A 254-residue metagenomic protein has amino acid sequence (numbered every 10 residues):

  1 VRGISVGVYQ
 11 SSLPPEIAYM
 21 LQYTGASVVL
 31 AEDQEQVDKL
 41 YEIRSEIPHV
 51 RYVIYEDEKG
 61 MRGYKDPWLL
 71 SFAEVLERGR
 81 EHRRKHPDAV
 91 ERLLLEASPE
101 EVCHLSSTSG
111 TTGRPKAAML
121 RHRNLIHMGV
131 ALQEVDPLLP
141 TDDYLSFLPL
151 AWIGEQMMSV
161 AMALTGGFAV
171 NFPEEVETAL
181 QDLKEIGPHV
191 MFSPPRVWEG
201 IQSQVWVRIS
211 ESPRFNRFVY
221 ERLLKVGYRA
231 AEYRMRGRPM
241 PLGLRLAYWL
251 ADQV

Functional and structural regions predicted by a protein language model:
G3-R78: Structural core segment of the AMP-binding/adenylate-forming
S5, V28, Y144, V170-N171: A short hydrophobic/small-residue beta-strand
A18, E91-L94, L180: Short hydrophobic/charged patches on amphipathic alpha-helices used for structural packing and interfaces
V29, V102, T108-T111, Y144 (+2 more regions): Conserved S/T- and glycine-rich ATP-binding loop of Class I adenylate-forming
L30, L69-L70, E96, M119 (+1 more regions): Short aromatic/basic micro-patch
L69-S107, R114, P137-D143: Conserved pre-ATP/AMP-binding loop-to-beta segment of ANL
I126-D143, L150-Q253: Conserved AMP-binding/adenylation subdomain of ANL enzymes
